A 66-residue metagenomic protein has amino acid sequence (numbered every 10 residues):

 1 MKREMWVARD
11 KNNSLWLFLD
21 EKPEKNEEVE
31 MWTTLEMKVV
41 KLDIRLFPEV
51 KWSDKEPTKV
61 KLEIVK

Functional and structural regions predicted by a protein language model:
E4, K25-E28: Structured alpha/beta reader/binder surfaces that contact nucleic acids or chromatin modification marks
E4-D10: A short beta-strand micro-motif
A8, L17-F18, E36: Short beta-strand element of the conserved SAM-dependent methyltransferase core
N13-K25: Short, surface-exposed terminal/edge motifs of secreted or surface/virion proteins that either
E28-K66: Low-complexity intrinsically disordered segments
